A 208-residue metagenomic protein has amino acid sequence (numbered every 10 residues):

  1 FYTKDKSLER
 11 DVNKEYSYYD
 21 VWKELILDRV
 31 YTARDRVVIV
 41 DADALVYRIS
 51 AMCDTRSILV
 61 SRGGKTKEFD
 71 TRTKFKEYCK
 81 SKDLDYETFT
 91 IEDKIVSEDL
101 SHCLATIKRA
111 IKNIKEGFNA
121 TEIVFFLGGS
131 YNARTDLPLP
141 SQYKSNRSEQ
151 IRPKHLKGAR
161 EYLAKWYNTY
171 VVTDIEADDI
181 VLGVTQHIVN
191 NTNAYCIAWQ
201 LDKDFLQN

Functional and structural regions predicted by a protein language model:
F1-D11: Basic, amphipathic N-terminal segments that precede the first structured/catalytic domain
E9-D11, E15-I197, F205: Noncatalytic, basic helical substrate-engagement surface that gates or grips nucleic-acid strands
N208: SIR2/sirtuin NAD+-dependent deacylase catalytic core
